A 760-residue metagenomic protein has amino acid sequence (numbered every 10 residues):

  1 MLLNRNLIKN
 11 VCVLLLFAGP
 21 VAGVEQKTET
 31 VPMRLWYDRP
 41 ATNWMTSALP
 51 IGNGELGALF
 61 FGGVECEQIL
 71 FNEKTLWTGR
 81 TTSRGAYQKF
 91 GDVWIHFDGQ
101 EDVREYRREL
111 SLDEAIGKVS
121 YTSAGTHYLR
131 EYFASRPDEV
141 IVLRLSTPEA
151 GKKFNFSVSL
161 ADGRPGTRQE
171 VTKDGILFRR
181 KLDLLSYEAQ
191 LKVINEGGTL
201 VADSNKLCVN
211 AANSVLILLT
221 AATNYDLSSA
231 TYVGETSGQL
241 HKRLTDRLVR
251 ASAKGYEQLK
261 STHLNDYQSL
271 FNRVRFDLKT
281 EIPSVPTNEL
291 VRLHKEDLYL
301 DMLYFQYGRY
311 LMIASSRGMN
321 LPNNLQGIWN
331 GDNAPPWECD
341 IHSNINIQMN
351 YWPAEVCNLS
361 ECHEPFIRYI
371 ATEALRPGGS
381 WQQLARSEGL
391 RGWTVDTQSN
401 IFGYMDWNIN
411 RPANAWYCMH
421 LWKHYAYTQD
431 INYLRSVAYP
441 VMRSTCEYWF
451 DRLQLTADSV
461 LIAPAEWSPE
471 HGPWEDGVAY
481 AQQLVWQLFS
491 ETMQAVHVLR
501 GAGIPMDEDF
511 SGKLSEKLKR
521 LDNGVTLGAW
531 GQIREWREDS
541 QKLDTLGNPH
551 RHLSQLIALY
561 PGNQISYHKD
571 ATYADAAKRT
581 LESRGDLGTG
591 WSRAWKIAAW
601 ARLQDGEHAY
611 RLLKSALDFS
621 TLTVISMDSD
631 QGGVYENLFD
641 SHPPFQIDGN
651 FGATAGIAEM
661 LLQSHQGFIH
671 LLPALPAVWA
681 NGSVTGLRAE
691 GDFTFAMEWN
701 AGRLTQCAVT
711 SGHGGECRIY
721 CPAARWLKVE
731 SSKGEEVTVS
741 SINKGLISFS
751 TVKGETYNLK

Functional and structural regions predicted by a protein language model:
M1-Q26: Bacterial Sec-dependent N-terminal signal peptides
Q26-D406, C418, K423-Y425, R443-C446 (+14 more regions): Aromatic-residue-lined binding/catalytic grooves and analogous aromatic/hydrophobic interfacial grooves in multimeric
G54, A426-Q429, Q454, H497 (+9 more regions): Hydrophobic alpha-helix feature that most strongly marks membrane-spanning transmembrane helices and their immediate
G327, G331, S459-P464, E582-A653 (+1 more regions): C-terminal catalytic domain of Rieske-type non-heme iron oxygenases
N346, N410-H424, V437-D451, S592 (+2 more regions): Extended, hydrophobic alpha-helical segments in both membrane/secreted and soluble proteins
I431-W449, W486, W600-A616: Extended amphipathic alpha-helical segments enriched in small hydrophobics
A463-A495, L499-R500, P644-Q646: C-terminal, helix-dominated tail/subdomain
H642, Q646-S664, F668-C721: C-terminal structured "cap/appendage" subdomains that terminate the fold
